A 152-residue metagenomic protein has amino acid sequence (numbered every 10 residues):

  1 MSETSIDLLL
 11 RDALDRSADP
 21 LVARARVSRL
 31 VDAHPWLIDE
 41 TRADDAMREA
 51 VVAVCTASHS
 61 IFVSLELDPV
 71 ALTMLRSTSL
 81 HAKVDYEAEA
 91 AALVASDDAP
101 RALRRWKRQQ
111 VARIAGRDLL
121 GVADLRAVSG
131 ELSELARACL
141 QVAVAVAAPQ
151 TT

Functional and structural regions predicted by a protein language model:
M1-T152: Non-catalytic regulatory/linker segments of enzymes
